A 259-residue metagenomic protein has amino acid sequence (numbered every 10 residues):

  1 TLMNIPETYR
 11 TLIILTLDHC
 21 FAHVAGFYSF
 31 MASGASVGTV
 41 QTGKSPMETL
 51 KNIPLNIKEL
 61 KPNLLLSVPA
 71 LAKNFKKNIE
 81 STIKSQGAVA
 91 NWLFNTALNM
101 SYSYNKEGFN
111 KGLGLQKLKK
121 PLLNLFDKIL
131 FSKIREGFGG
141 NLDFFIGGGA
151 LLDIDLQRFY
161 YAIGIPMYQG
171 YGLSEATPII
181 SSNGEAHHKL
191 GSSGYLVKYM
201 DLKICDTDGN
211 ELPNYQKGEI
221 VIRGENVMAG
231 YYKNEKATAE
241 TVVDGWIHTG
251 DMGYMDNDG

Functional and structural regions predicted by a protein language model:
T1, N74-I79, L156-R158, E175-G184 (+2 more regions): Adenylate-forming
T1-R10, L17-K128: Conserved AMP-binding/adenylation subdomain of ANL enzymes
T8, L142, D244: Phosphate-coordination loops involved in phosphoryl transfer and adenosine-cofactor binding
A70, A150-L151, N226: Alpha-helix/helix-capping structural signal
N95-N110, K119-I165: Short gly/Ser/Thr-rich phosphate-binding loop of adenylate-forming enzymes
G149, G172, G194, D251: Active-site glycine-centered loops adjacent to acidic/histidine catalytic or metal-binding residues that shape
L152, Y160-I165, L173-G191, D206-D208 (+1 more regions): Active-site loops of AMP-binding adenylate-forming
L196, M200-C205, N210-Y215, E219-G259: Conserved ATP-binding/catalytic segment of the ANL
